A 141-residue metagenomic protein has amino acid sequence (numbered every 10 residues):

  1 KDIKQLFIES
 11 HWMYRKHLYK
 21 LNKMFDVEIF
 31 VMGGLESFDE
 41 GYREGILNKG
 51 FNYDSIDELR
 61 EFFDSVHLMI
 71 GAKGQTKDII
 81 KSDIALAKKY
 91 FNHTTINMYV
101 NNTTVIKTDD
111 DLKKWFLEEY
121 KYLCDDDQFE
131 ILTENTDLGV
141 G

Functional and structural regions predicted by a protein language model:
K1, N22-M24, D57: Leucine-rich repeat
K1-H17, E28-Y53, S65-M69, H93-Y99: Core AdoMet radical
Y14-F25, I80: Distinct, well-ordered alpha-helical segments
I29-V31, G50-T108, W115-V140: Conserved C-terminal portion of the radical SAM core fold that forms the substrate/S-adenosylmethionine-binding
